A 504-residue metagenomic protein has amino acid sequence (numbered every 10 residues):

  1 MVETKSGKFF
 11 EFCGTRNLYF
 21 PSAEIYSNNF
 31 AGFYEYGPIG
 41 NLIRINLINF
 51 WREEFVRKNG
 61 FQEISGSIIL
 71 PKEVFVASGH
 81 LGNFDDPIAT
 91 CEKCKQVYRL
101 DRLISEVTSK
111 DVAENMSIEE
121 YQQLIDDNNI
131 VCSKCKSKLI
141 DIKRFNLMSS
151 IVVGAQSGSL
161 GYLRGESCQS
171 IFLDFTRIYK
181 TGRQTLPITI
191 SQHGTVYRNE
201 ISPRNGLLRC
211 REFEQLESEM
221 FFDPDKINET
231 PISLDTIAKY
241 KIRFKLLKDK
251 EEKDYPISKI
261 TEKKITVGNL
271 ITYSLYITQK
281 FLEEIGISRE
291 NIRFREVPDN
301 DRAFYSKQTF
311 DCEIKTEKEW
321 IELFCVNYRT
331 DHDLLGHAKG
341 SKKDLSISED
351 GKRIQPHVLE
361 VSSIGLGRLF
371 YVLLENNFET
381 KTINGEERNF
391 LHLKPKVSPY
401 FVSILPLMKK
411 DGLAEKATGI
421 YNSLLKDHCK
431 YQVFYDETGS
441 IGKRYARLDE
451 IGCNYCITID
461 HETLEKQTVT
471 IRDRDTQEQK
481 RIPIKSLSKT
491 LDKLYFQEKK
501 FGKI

Functional and structural regions predicted by a protein language model:
M1-I504: NTP/phosphate- and nucleic-acid-binding module
